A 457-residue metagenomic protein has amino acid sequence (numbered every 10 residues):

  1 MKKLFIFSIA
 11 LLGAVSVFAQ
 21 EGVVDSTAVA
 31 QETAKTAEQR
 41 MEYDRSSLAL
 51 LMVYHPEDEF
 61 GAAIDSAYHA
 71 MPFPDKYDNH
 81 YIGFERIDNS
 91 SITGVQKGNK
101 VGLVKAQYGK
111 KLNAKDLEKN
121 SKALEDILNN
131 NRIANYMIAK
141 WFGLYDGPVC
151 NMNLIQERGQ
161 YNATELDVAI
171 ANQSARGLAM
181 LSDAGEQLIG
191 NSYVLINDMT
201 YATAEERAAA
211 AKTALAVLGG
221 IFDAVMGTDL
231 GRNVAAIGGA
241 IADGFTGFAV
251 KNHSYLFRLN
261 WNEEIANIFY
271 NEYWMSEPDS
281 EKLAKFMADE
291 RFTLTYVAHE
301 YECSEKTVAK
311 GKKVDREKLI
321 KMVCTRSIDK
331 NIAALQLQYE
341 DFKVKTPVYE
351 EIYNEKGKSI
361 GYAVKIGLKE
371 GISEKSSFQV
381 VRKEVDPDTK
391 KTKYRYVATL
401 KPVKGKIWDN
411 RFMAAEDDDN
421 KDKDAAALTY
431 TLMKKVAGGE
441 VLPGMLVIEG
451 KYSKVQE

Functional and structural regions predicted by a protein language model:
M1-L4, Q20: Positively charged n-region of N-terminal signal peptides that target proteins for export
L4-G13: Sec-dependent N-terminal signal peptides
V15-A19: Sec/Tat signal peptide C-region and signal peptidase I cleavage site
Q20-E457: Surface-exposed, polar/charged interaction patches used for macromolecular assembly or partner binding
